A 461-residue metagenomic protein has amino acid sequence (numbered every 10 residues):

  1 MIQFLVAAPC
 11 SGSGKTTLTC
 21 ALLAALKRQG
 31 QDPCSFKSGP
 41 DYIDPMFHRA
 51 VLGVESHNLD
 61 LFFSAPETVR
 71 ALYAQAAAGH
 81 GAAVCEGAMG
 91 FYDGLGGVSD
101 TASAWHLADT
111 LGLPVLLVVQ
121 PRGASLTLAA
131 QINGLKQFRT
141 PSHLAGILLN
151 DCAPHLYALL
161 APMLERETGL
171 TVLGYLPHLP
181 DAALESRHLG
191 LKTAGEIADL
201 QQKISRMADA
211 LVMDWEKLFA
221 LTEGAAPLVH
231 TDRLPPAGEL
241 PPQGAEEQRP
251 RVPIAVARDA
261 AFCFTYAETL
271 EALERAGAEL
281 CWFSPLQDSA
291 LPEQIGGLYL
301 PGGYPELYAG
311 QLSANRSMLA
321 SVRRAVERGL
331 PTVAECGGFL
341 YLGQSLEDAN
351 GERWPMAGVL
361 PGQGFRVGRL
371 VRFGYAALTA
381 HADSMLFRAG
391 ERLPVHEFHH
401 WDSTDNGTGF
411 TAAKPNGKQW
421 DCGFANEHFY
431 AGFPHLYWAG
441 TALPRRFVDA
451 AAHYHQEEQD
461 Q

Functional and structural regions predicted by a protein language model:
I2-L111, V119-G146, D151-A158: ATP-dependent carboxylate-amine ligase catalytic core
L5, V84-E86, L116-V118, L148 (+3 more regions): Structural motif
K37-S38, V172-P180, E279-Q287: Beta-strand->loop->alpha-helix junctions that form or flank phosphate-binding loops in nucleotide-handling enzymes
A108, F262-E274, E279-C281, R366 (+1 more regions): C-terminal and late-domain segments of enzyme folds
L113, L170, E327-P331: A short helix->loop->beta-strand "cap" motif at the edges of active sites that frequently abuts
S125-E246: Internal gly/pro-rich beta-alpha loop/helix module that stabilizes soluble enzyme cofactors or their anionic handles
P250-R316, A320-E327: Phosphate-binding active sites in nucleotide-utilizing proteins
P305-S384: Cysteine-nucleophile active-site neighborhood
